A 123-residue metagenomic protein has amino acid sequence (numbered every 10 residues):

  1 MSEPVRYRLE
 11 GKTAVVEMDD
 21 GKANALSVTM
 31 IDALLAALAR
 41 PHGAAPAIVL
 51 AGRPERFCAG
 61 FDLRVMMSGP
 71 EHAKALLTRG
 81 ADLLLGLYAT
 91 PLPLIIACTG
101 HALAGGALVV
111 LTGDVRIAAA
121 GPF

Functional and structural regions predicted by a protein language model:
M1-A51, L85: Conserved CoA-thioester-binding segment of acyl-CoA-metabolizing enzymes
V16, L50, D62, V109-L111: Hydrophobic/aromatic residues within transmembrane alpha-helices of multi-pass small-molecule transporters
N24, E55, F123: Glycine-centered loop/turn positions within well-structured domains that cap or flank conserved ligand/cofactor-binding
A33, A44, A51-G86, A102: Glycine- (often His-adjacent) and acidic-residue-rich active-site loop that binds/positions the CoA thioester
L85-F123: Glycine-rich beta-to-alpha active-site loop
